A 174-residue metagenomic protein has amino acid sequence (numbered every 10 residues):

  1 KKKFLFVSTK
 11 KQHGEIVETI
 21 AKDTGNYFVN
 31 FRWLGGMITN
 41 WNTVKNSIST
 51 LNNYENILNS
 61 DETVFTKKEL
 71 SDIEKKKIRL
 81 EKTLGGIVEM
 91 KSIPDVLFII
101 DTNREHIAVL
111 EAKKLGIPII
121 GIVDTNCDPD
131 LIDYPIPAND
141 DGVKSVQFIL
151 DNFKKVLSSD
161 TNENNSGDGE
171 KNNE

Functional and structural regions predicted by a protein language model:
K1-K3, V7-T9, E15, E89-I93: Membrane topogenic/interface segments and analogous intrinsically disordered interaction regions
F6, L97, I149: Residue-level signature of catalytic and energy-coupling elements of molecular machines, predominantly ATP/GTP-dependent
I20-I73: Long, charge-dense
R79-L84: Phosphate-interacting basic helix/loop segments used at nucleotide- and nucleic-acid interfaces
R104-I136: Nucleotide-binding motor/catalytic cores of P-loop/tubulin-like NTPases across gene-expression machines
P129-T161: Structured adenosyl-cofactor binding patch, chiefly the S-adenosyl-L-methionine
K155-E174: Intrinsically disordered, compositionally biased charged tails
